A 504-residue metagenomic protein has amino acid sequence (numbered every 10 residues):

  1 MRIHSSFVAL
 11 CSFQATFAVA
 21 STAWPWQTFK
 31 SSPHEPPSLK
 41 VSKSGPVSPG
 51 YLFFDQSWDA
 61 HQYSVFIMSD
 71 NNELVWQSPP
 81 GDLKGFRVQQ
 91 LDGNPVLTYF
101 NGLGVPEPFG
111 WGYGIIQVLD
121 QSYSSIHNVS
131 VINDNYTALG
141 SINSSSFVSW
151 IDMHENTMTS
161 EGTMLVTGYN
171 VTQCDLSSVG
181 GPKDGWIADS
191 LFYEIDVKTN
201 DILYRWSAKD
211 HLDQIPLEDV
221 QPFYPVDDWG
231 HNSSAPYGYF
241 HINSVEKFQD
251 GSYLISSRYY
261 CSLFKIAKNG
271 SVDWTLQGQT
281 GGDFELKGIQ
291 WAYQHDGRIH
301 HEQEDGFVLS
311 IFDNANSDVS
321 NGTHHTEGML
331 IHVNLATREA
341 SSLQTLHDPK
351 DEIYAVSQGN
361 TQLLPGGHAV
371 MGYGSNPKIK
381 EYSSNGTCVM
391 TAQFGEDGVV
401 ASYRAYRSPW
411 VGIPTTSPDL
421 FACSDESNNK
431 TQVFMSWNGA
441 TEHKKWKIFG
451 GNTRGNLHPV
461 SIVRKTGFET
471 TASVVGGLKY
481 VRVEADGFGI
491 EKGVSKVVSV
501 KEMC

Functional and structural regions predicted by a protein language model:
M1-A20: Fungal secretory targeting signals
F17-C504: Histidine-/acidic-rich catalytic cores in large beta-rich domains
